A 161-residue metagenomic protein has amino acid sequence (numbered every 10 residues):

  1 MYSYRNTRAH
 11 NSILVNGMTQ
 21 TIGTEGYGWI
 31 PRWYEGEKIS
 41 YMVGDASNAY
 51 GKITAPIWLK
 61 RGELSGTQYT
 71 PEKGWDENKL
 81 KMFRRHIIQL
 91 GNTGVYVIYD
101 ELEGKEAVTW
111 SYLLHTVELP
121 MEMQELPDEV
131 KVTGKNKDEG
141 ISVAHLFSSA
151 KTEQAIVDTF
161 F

Functional and structural regions predicted by a protein language model:
M1-V143, A150: Catalytic and substrate-binding regions of extracellular carbohydrate-active enzymes, especially polysaccharide lyases
N78-L80, A155-F161: Beta-strand-rich recognition/accessory modules
I141-L146, I156-D158: Conserved catalytic cores of ATP-dependent inositol ring kinases
